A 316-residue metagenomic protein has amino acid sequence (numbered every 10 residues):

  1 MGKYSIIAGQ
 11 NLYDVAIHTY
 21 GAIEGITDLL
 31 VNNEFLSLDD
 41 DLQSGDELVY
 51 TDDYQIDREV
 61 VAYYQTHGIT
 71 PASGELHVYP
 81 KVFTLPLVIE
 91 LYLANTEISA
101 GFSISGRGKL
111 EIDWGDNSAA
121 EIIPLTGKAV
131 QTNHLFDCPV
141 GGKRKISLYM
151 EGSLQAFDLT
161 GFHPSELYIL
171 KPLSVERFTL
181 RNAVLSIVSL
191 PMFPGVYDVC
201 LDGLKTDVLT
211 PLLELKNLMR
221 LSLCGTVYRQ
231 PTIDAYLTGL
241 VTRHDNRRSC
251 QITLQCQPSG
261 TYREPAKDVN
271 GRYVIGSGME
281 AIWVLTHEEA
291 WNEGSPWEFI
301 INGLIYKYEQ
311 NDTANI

Functional and structural regions predicted by a protein language model:
M1-E111, S118-G203, D207-C224, A235 (+6 more regions): Cell-surface/extracellular proteins and modules involved in cell-wall/glycan interaction or trafficking/anchoring
C224-V227, T253-S259: Short, loop-centered acidic/histidine patches that primarily coordinate divalent metals
V227, T242-R243: C-terminal low-complexity, glycine/proline- and small-hydrophobic-enriched intrinsically disordered tails that act as
Y228-L237, P265-K267, G271-Y273: Leucine-rich repeat
Q255-S277: Short, flexible/disordered intra-domain loops and linkers
A290: A SAM-dependent methyltransferase catalytic signature shared across enzymes that methylate proteins
